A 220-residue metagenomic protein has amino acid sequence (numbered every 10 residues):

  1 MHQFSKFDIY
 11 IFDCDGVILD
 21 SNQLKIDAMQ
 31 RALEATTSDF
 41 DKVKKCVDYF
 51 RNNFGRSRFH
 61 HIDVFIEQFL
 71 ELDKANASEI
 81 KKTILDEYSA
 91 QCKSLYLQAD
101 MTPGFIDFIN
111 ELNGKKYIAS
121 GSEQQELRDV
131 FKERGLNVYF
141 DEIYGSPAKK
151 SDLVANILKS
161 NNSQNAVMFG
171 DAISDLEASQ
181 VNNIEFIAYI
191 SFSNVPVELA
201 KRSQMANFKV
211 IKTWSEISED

Functional and structural regions predicted by a protein language model:
M1-F7, Q124, R128-D220: Asp-based, Mg2+/Mn2+-dependent phosphohydrolase catalytic module
M1-V47: Active-site neighborhood of HAD-like aspartate-dependent phosphohydrolases
I18, K116, M168: Conserved SAM-binding loop
L24, S57, D100-G104, S122-E123 (+2 more regions): Short beta->alpha linker loops
A32-L33, T37, S57-A75: Helix-loop "lid/cap" segments that line or gate small-molecule binding pockets
T37-N52, E71-D86, V138-F140: Short, surface-exposed acidic
I66-G104: Metal-dependent phosphoesterase signature
A90-I118, Q124, R128: Short, acidic loop-to-helix structural element flanking the phosphoryl-transfer center in phosphate-processing enzymes
